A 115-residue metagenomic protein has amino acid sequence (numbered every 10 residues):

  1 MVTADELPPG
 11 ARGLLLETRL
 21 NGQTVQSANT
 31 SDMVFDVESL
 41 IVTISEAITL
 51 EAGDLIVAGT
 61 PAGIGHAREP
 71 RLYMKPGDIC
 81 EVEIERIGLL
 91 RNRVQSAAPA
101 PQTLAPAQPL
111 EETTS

Functional and structural regions predicted by a protein language model:
M1-S115: Catalytic-pocket segment enriched in acidic/His residues
